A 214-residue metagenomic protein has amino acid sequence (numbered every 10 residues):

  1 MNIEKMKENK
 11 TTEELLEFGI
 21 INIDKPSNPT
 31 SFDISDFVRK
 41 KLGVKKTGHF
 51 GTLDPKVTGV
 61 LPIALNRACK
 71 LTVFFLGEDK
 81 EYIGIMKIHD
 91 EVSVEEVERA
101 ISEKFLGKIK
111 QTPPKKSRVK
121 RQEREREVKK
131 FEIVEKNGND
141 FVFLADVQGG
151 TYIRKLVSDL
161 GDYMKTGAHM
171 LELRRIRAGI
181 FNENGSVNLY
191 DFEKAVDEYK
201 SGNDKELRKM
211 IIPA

Functional and structural regions predicted by a protein language model:
M1-T58, A64-I212: Non-catalytic RNA-recognition surface used by pseudouridine synthases
